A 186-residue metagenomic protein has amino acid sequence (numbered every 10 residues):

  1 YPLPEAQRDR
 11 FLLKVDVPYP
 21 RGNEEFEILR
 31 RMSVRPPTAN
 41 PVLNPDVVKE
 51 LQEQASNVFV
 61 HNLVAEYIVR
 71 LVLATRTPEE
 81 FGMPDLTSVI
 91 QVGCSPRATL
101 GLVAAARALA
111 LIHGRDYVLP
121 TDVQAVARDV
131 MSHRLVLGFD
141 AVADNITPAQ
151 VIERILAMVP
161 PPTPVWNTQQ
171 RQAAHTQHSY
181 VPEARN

Functional and structural regions predicted by a protein language model:
Y1-D9, N23, I28-R30: Short regulatory helix/loop adjacent to the ATP-binding pocket of P-loop NTPases
Y1-E5, T38, D85-V89: Conserved Walker
A6, P20, I146: Short beta-to-alpha loop/turn elements within the nucleotide-binding domains of ABC transporters
Q7-L13, M131-H133: Short glycine-/polar-rich loops that comprise or flank the Walker A/P-loop and associated switch/sensor motifs
K14-L86, I112-D116, P120, A141-A143 (+1 more regions): Conserved C-terminal "switch" segment of AAA+ ATPases
E80-N186: C-terminal engagement/docking regions of AAA+ P-loop ATPases
